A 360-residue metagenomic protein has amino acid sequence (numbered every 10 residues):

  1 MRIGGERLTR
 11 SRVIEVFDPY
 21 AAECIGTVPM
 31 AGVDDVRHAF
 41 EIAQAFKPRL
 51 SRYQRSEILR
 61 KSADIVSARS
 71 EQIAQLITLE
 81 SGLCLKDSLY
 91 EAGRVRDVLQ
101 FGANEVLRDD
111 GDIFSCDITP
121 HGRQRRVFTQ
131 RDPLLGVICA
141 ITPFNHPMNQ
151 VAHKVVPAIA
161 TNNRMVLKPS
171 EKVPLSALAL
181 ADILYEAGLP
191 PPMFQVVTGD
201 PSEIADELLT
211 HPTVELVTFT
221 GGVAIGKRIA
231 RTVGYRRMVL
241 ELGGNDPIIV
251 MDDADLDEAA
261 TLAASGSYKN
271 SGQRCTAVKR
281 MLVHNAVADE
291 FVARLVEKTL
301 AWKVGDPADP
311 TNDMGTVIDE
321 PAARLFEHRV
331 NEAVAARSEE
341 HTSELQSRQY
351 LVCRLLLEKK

Functional and structural regions predicted by a protein language model:
M1-Q124, A301, I318: N-terminal Rossmann-like NAD(P)+-binding subdomain of aldehyde/semialdehyde dehydrogenases
A22, R55, I77, L99 (+7 more regions): Residue-level signal for inorganic ion chemistry
D34, A68, Q72, L83 (+6 more regions): Short alpha-helical
Q44-K47, A63-S70, A74, S81 (+11 more regions): Structural signal for hydrophobic packing residues in well-ordered secondary-structure cores of soluble enzyme domains
K61, K154, K168, K279 (+2 more regions): A general lysine-centric signal
I113-E258: Rossmann-like NAD(P) dinucleotide-binding subdomain of oxidoreductase/dehydrogenase enzymes
A224-E339, S343: ALDH superfamily catalytic-core signature
E344-K360: Positively charged, low-complexity/disordered segments
